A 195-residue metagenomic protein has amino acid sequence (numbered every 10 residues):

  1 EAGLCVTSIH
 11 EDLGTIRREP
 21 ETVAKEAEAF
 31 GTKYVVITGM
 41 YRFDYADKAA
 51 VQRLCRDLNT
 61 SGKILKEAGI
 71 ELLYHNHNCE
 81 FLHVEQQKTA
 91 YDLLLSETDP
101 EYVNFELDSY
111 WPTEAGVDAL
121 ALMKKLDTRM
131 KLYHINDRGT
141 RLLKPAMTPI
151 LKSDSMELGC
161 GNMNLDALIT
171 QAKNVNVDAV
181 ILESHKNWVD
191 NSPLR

Functional and structural regions predicted by a protein language model:
E1: N-terminal carbohydrate-binding/catalytic regions of secreted carbohydrate-active enzymes
C5-V6, E11-N104: Active-site acidic/histidine proton-transfer and metal-coordination neighborhood in alpha/beta enzyme cores
E28-G31, Y91-L107, W111-R195: Histidine-acidic metal/acid-base catalytic patches
